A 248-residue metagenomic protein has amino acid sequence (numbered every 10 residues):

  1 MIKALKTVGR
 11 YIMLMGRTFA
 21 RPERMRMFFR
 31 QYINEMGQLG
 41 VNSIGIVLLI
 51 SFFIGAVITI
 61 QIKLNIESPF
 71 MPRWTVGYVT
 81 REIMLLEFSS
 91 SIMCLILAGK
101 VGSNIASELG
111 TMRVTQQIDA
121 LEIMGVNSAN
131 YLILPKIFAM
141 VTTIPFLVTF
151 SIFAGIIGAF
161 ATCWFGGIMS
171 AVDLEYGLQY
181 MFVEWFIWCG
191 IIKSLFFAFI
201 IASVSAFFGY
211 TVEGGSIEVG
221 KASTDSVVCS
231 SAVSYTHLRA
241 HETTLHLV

Functional and structural regions predicted by a protein language model:
M1-R30, F208-E213: Short, membrane-interfacial amphipathic segments enriched in basic
G40, I44, L48, F88 (+4 more regions): Selective transmembrane-helix segments that form parts of the transport pathway or gating/packing helices in multipass
I44-K63, R239: Hydrophobic alpha-helical transmembrane segments of multi-pass membrane transport/permease proteins
I50-F53, L97, L134-C163, F196 (+1 more regions): Hydrophobic alpha-helical transmembrane segments that constitute the membrane-spanning cores of multi-pass membrane
Q61-L85, A154-L195, V204-S223: Membrane-interfacial helix-loop-helix connectors in multipass membrane proteins
V76-D119, V204: Hydrophobic alpha-helical transmembrane segments of multi-pass membrane transport proteins
L109-I133, S216-V219: Short cytoplasmic-facing helical segments at TM-TM junctions of multi-pass membrane proteins
T236-T243: Conserved small/polar residues in nucleotide/adenosyl-binding loops
